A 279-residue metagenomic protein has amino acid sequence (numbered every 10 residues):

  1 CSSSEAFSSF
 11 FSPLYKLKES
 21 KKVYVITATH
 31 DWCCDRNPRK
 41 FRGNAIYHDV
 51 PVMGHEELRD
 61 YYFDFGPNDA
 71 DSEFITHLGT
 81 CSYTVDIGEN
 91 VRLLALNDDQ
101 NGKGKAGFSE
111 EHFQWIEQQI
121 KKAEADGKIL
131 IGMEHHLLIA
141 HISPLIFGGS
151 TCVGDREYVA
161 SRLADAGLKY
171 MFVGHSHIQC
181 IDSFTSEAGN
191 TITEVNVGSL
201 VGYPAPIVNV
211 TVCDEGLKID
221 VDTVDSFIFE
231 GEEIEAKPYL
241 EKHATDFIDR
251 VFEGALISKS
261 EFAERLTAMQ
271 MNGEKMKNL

Functional and structural regions predicted by a protein language model:
C1, T29-C33, D98-G102, H136-A140 (+3 more regions): Solvent-exposed loop/turn segments at secondary-structure junctions within structured extracellular/periplasmic domains
C1-S3, D69, G102-F108, P144-G149 (+1 more regions): Acidic/histidine-rich helix-loop elements that form or flank divalent-metal/phosphate-binding sites at the catalytic
S2-Q114, A188, N209: Extended active-site neighborhood of metal-dependent phosphoesterases/phosphodiesterases
K22, D86-I87, R92-L94, K103-T193 (+2 more regions): His/acidic metal-ligating clusters that form di-metal
Y83, D182, V208-T211, D220: Conserved hydrophobic/aromatic positions in well-ordered beta-strands
Y203-I207: Short, surface-exposed coil-to-beta transition loops
D214-L279: A short C-terminal boundary segment appended to hydrolase-like catalytic domains
